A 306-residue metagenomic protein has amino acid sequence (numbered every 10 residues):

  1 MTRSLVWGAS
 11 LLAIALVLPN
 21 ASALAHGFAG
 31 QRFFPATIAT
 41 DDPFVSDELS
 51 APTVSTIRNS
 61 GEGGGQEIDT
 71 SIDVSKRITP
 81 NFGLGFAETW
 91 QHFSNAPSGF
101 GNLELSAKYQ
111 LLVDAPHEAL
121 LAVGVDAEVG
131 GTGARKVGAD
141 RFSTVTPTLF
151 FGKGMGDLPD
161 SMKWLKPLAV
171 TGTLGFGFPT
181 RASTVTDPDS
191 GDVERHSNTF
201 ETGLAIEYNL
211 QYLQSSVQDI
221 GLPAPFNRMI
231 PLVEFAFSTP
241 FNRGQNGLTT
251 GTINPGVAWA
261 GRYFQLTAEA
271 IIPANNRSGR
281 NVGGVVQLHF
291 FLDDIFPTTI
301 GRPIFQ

Functional and structural regions predicted by a protein language model:
M1-S10: Bacterial N-terminal signal peptides that target proteins for export
I14-A23: C-terminal segment of classical bacterial N-terminal signal peptides
L24-Q306: Transmembrane beta-barrel domains of Gram-negative outer membranes and organellar outer membranes
